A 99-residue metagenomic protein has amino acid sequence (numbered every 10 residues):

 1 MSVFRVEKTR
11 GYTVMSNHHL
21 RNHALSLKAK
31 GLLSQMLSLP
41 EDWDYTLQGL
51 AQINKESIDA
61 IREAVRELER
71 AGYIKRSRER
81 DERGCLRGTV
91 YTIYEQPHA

Functional and structural regions predicted by a protein language model:
M1-R10: N-terminal leader segment of winged-helix/HTH proteins
T9-H23: Short, Lys/Arg-enriched N-terminal segment that forms or immediately precedes the first helix of a structured domain
H19-A29, M36-Y91: Winged helix-turn-helix DNA-binding recognition segment
I93-A99: Charged low-complexity intrinsically disordered patches
